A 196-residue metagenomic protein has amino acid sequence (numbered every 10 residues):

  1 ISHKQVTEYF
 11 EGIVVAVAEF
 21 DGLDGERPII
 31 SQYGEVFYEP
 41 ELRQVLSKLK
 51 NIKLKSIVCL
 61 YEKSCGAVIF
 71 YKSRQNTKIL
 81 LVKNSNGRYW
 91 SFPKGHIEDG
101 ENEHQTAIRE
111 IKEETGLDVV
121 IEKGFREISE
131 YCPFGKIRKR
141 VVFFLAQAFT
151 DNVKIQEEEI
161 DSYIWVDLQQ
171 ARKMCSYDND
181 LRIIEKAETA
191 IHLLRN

Functional and structural regions predicted by a protein language model:
I1-V58: Hydrophobic N-terminal alpha-helices or hydrophobic patches in metabolic proteins across all domains of life
K48-C59, K173-N196: Charged phosphate-binding loop/patch that engages nucleotide di/tri-phosphates or the phosphate backbone of nucleic
K55-I79: Conserved N-terminal beta-strand and adjoining loop/helix that marks the start of the Nudix/MutT-like hydrolase domain
L60-E62, Y89, Y163: A residue-level structural signature of the nucleotidyltransferase/glycosyltransferase Rossmann-like core
I69, L81, F143-Q147: Short, well-ordered beta-strand micro-motif
N84-G87: Short connector loops/turns at beta-strand edges and beta->alpha or beta->beta junctions
S91-P93: A short gly/proline-enriched turn/hairpin at secondary-structure junctions
G95-K186: Unchanged
